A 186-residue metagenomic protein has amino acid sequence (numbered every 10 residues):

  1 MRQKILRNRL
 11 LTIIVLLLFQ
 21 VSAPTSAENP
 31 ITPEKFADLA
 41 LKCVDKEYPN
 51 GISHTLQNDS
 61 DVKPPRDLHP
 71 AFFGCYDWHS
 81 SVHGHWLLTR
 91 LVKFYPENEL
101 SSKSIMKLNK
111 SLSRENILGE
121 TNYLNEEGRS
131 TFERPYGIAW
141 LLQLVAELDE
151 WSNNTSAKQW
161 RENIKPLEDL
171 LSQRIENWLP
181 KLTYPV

Functional and structural regions predicted by a protein language model:
R2-L11: Bacterial N-terminal signal peptides that target proteins for export
L11-Q20: Bacterial N-terminal signal peptides
A23-A27: Sec/Tat signal peptide C-region and signal peptidase I cleavage site
E28-F73: Low-complexity, Ser/Thr/Pro/Gly-enriched N-terminal "stalk/linker" regions
N29, F73, D77-W78, S130 (+1 more regions): Helix-start/N-cap signature of alpha-helical segments
L41, D45, H85-K93: Short amphipathic alpha-helical segments enriched in leucine
D67, V82, L91-V186: Extended ligand-binding groove/face enriched in aromatic
C75-L88: Long, well-ordered hydrophobic secondary-structure segments characteristic of membrane-embedded and membrane-proximal
